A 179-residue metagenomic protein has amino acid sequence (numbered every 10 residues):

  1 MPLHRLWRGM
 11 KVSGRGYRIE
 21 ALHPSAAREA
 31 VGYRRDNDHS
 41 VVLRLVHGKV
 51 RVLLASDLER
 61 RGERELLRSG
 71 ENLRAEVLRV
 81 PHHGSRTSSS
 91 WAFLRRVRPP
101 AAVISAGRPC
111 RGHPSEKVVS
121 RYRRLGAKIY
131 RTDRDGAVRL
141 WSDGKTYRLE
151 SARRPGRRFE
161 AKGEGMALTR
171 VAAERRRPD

Functional and structural regions predicted by a protein language model:
M1-D179: Non-globular, low-confidence helical/coil segments that flank catalytic cores
